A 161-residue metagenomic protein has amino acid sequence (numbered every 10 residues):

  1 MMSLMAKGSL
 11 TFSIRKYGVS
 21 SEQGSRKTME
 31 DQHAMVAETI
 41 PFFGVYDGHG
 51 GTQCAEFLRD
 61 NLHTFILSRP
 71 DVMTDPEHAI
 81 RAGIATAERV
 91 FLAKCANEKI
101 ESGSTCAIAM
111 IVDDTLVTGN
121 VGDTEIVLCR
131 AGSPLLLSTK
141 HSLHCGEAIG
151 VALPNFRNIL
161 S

Functional and structural regions predicted by a protein language model:
M1-S161: PP2C/PPM-type serine/threonine phosphatase catalytic domain
